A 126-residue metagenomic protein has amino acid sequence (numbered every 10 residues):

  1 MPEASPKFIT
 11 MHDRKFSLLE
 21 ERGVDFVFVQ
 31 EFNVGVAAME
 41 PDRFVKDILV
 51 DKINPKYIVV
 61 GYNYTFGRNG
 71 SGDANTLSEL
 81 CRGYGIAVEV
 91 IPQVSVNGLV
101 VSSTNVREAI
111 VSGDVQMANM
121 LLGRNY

Functional and structural regions predicted by a protein language model:
M1-Y126: Nucleotidyltransferase catalytic core that binds NTPs
